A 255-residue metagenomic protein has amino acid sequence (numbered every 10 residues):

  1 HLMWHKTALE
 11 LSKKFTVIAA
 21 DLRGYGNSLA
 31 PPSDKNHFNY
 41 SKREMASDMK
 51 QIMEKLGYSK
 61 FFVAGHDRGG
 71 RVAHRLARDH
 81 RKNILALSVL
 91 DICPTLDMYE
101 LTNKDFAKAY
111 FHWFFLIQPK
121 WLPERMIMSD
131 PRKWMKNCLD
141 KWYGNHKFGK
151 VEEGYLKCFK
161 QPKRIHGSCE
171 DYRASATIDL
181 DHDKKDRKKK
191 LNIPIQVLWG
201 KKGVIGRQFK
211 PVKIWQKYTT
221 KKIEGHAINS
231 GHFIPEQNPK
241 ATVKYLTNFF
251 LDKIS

Functional and structural regions predicted by a protein language model:
H1-A30: Conserved HGGG/HGGXW glycine-rich cap/lid loop of the alpha/beta-hydrolase fold
H1-H5, H166, K244: Alpha-helical elements of the RecA-like P-loop NTPase motor core of helicases
K6-T7, P211-I214, A241: A short acidic, amphipathic alpha-helical/loop segment
I18, Y25-A64, R68-A227, P235 (+1 more regions): Flexible "cap/lid" subdomain of the alpha/beta-hydrolase fold that forms the substrate-access gate
S230-P239, V243: Catalytic histidine-centered segment of alpha/beta-hydrolase-like enzymes
L246-S255: Short, hydrophobic alpha-helical segments
